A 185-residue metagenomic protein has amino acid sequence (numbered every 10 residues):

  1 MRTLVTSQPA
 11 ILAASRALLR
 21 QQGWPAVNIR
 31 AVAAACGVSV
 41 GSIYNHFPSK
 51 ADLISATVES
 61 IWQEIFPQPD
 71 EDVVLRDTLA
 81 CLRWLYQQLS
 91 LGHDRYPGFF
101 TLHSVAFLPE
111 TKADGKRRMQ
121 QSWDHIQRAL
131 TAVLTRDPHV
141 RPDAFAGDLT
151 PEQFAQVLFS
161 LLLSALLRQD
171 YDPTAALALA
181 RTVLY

Functional and structural regions predicted by a protein language model:
M1-A35, D52: Basic, helix-initiating cap at the start of DNA-binding domains
A14-L18, Q88, L161: Short amphipathic alpha-helical elements of helix-turn-helix/winged-helix folds
C36-F47: Short hydrophobic/aromatic patch on the recognition helix
A56, D70-R95, P151-A155: Hydrophobic alpha-helical connector segments
E59-F66: Short, basic, alpha-helical segments at the C-terminal edge of helix-turn-helix-like DNA-binding modules
Y86-D94, L102-E110, V133-L134, L166 (+1 more regions): Helix-loop "lid/cap" segments that line or gate small-molecule binding pockets
D94-G98, L102, T111-V140, L149-E152 (+1 more regions): Amphipathic alpha-helical packing segments from all-alpha helical-bundle domains
K116, Q120, D137-V183: Hydrophobic/aromatic-rich alpha-helical bundle segments in the mid-to-C-terminal region
